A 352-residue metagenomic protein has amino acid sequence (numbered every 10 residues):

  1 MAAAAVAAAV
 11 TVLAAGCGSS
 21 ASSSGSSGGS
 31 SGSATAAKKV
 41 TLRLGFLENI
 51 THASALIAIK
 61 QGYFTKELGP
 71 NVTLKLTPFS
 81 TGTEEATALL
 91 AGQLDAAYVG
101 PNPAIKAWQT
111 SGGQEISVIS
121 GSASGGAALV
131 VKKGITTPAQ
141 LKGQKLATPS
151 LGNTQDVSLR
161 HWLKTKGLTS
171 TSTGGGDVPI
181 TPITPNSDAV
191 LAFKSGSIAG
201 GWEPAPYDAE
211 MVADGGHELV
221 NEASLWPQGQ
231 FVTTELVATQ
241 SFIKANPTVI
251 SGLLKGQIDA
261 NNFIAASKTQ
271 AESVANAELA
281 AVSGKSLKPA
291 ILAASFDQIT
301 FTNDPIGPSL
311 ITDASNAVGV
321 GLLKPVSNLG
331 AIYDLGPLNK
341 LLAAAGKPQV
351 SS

Functional and structural regions predicted by a protein language model:
M1-A4: Bacterial N-terminal signal peptides that target proteins for export
V12-G16: C-terminal motif of bacterial Sec signal peptides marking the signal peptidase cleavage site
G18-A21: Bacterial signal peptide processing site
S24, G28-P182, A199-A205, L219: Short, glycine-/small- and polar/acidic-enriched structural segments that line small-molecule recognition paths
T65-N71, S224-Q228, F296-I306: Short, solvent-exposed loop/beta-turn-alpha elements that line the ligand-binding surface or hinge of extracytoplasmic
P185-E278: Pocket-lining segment of extracytoplasmic ligand-binding domains
K244-K324: Secondary-structure end/capping motifs
S315-S352: Conserved C-terminal helix/tail region of periplasmic/extracytoplasmic solute-binding proteins
